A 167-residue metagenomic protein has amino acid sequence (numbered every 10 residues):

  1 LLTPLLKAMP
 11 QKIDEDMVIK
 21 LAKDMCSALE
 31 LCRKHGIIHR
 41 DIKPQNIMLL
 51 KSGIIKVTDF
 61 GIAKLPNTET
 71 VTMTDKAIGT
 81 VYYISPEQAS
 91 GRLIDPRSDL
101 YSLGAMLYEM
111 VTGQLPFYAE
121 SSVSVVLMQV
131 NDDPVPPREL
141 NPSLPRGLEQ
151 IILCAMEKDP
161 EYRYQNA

Functional and structural regions predicted by a protein language model:
L1-I13: AlphaC helix of the protein kinase catalytic domain
L21-A22: Activation segment signature within eukaryotic-like protein kinase domains
S27-I37: Protein kinase catalytic-loop region centered on the HRD/HxD motif
L49-G53: Activation-loop N-terminal segment of eukaryotic-like protein kinases
K56-D59: Pre-DFG segment of protein kinase catalytic domains
T74-I84: Conserved activation segment of eukaryotic-like protein kinases, specifically the C-terminal portion of the activation
Y82-A167: C-terminal lobe helix-coil module of Hanks-type protein kinase domains
